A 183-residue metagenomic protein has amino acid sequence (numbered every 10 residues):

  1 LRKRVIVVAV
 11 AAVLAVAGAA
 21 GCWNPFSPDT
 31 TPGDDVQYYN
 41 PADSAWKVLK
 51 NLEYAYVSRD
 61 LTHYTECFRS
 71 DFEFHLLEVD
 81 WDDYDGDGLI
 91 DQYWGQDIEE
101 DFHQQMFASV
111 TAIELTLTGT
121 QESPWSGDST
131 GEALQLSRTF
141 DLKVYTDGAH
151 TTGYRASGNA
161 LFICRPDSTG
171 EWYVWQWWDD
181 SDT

Functional and structural regions predicted by a protein language model:
L1-V10: Bacterial N-terminal signal peptides that target proteins for export
V10-V16: Hydrophobic helical h-region of N-terminal Sec-dependent signal peptides in bacterial secretory/periplasmic proteins
A17-G21: C-terminal motif of bacterial Sec signal peptides marking the signal peptidase cleavage site
C22-S58, E66: Short, low-complexity N-terminal intrinsically disordered segments enriched in polar/charged residues
W23-Q37, A133-T183: Short beta-strand edge/turn micro-motifs at domain boundaries
R59-E78: Short, well-ordered alpha-helical segments enriched in acidic and aromatic residues
E73-Q92: A short gly/proline-enriched turn/hairpin at secondary-structure junctions
G88-G153: Surface-exposed, charged secondary-structure patches
